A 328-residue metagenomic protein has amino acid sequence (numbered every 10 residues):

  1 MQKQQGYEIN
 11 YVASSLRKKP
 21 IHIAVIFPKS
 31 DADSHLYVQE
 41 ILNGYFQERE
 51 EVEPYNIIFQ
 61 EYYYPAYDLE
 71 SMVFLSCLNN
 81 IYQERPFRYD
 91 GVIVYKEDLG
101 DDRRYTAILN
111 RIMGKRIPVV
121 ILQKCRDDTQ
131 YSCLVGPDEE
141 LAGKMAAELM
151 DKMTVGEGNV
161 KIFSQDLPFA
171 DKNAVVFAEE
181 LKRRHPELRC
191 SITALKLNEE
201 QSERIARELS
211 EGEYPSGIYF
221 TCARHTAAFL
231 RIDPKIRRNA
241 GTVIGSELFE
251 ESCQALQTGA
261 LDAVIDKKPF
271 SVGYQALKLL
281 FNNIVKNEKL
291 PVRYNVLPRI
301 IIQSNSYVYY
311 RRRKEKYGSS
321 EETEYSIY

Functional and structural regions predicted by a protein language model:
Q2-S34: N-terminal helix-turn-helix/winged-helix DNA-binding helices and compositionally similar short basic alpha-helical
H22, G91, R116-V120, C133 (+1 more regions): Proline-centered loop/turn at the N-terminus of a beta-strand
L36-E53, A142-A146, P168-L188, A228 (+1 more regions): Short, solvent-exposed amphipathic alpha-helices that sit in or adjacent to ligand/effector-binding or catalytic
R49-F74, N159-I162, A178-E200: Short beta-strand elements in bilobed, periplasmic/extracellular small-molecule ligand-binding domains
R88-G114, V176-F177, S191-C253: Hydrophobic alpha-helical
L99-L141, F249-Q257: Flexible loop/hinge segments that line or gate small-molecule binding clefts
L134-V160, S202-E203, F249-S252, K267-V285: Hydrophobic alpha-helical segments within soluble ligand-binding/sensing domains
L181-R184, K268-Y328: Hinge/cleft segment of the Venus flytrap/periplasmic-binding protein
